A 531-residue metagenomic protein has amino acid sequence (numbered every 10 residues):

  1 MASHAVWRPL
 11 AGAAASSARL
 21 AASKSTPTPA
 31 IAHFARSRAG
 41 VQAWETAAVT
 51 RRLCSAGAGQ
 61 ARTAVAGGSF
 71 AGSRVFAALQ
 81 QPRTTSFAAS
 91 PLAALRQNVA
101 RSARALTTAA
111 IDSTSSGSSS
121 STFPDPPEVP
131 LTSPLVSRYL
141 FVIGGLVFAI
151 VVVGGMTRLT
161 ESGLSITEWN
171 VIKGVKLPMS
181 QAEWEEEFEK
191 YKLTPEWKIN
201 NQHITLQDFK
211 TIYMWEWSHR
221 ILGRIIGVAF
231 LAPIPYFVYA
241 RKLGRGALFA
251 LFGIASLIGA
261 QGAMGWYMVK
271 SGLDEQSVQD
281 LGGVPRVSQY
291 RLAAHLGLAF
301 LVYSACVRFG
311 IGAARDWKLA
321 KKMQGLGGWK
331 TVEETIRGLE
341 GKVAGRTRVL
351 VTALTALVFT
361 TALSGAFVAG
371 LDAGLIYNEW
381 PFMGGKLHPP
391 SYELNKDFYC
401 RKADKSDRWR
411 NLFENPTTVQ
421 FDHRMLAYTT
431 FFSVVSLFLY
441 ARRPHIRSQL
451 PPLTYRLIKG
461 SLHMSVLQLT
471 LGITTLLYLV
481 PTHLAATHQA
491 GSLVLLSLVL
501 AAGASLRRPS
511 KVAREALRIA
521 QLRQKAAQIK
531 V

Functional and structural regions predicted by a protein language model:
A2-R8, G12, P27, A32-V531: Polytopic transmembrane helical bundles with strong interfacial aromatic enrichment
A11-R19: N-terminal alpha-helical interaction modules that lie
